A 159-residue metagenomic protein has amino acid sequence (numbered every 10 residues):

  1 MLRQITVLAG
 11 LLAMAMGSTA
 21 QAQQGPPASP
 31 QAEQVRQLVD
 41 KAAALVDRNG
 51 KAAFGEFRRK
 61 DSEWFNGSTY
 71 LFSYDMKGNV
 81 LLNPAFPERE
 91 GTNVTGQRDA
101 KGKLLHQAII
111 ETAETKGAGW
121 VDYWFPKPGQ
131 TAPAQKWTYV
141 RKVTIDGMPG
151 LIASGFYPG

Functional and structural regions predicted by a protein language model:
L2-G159: N-terminal membrane-sensor/transducer module of prokaryotic signaling receptors
